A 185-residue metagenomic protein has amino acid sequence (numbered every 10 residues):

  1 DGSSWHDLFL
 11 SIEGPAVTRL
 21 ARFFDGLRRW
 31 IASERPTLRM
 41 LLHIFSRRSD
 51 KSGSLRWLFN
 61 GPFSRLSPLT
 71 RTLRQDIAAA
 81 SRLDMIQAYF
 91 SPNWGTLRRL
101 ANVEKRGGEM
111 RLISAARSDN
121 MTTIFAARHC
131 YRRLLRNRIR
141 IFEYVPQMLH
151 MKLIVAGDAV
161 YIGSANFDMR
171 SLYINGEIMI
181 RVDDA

Functional and structural regions predicted by a protein language model:
D1-A185: Charged, low-complexity intrinsically disordered terminal segments
